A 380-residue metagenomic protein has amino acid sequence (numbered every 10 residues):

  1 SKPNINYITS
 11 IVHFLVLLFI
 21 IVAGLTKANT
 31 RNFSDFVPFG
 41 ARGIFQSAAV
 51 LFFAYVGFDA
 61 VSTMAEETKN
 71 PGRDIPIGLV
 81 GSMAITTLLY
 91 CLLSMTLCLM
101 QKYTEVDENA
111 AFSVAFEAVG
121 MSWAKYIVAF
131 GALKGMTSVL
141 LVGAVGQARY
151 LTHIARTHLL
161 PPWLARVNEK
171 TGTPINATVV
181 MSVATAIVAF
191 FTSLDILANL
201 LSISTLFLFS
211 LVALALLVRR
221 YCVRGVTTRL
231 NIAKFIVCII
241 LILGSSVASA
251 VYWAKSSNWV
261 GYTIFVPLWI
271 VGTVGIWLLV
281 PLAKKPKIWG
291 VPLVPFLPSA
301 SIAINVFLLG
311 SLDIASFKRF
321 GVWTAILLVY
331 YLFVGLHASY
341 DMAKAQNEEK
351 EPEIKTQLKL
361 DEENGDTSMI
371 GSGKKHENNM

Functional and structural regions predicted by a protein language model:
S1-V12, T63-E67, I187-N199, L216-R219 (+3 more regions): Membrane-water interface regions at transmembrane-helix termini and the short interhelical loops of multi-pass membrane
Y7-A129, R319: Helix-loop-helix junctions that connect adjacent transmembrane segments in multi-pass membrane transporters
I8, L164-G172, V212-S316: C-terminal membrane-solvent junction of multi-pass transporters and transport-like membrane proteins
I11-V37, S94-Q101, F209-V226, S249-A254 (+3 more regions): Hydrophobic alpha-helical segments and their helix-loop junctions in multi-pass secondary transporters
I21, S94-M95, L133, A186-F190 (+3 more regions): Alpha-helical transmembrane segments of multipass membrane proteins
V50, Y55-K69, S122-P162, A189 (+1 more regions): Membrane-helix boundary/coupling elements in multi-pass transport proteins
P71-S82, L159-V179: Membrane-interface alpha-helices at helix entry/exit sites of multi-pass transporters
Y340-M380: Non-transmembrane, juxtamembrane loop and terminal tail segments of multi-pass eukaryotic membrane proteins
